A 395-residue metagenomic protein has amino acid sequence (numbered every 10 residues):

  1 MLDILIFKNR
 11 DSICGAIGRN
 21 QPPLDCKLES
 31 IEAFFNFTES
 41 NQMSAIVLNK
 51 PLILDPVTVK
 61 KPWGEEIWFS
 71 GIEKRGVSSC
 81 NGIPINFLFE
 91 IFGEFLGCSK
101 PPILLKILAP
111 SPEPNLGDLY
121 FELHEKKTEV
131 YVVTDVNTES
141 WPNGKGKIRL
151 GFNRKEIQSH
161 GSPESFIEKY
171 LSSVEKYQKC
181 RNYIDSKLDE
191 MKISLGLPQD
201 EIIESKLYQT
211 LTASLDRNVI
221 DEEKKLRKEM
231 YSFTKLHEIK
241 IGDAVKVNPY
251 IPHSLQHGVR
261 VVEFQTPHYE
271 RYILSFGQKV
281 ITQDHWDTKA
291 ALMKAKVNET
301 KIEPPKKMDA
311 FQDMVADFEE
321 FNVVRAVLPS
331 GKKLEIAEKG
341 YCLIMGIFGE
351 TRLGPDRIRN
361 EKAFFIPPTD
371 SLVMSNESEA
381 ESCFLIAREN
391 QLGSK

Functional and structural regions predicted by a protein language model:
M1-I241, Q256-I344, F348: Active-site region of the double-stranded beta-helix
V130, D243-V245, R260-V261, A363 (+1 more regions): Beta-sheet entry/capping signal
V136-E139, I251-E270, R357, P368-S394: Ligand-binding loop in jelly-roll beta-barrel domains
Q158, R352-R359, L392-K395: Short, surface-exposed beta-strand/loop "edge" segments at domain boundaries and coil↔beta transitions
T234-K246, R352-S375: Short acidic-glycine-tyrosine-enriched beta hairpin
V247-P249, A310-F311: Glycine-rich, charged/polar anion/phosphate-binding loops that engage phosphate groups from diverse ligands
A316-E320, E335-G340, M345-G346, D356-R359 (+2 more regions): A structural signal for short secondary-structure junctions
